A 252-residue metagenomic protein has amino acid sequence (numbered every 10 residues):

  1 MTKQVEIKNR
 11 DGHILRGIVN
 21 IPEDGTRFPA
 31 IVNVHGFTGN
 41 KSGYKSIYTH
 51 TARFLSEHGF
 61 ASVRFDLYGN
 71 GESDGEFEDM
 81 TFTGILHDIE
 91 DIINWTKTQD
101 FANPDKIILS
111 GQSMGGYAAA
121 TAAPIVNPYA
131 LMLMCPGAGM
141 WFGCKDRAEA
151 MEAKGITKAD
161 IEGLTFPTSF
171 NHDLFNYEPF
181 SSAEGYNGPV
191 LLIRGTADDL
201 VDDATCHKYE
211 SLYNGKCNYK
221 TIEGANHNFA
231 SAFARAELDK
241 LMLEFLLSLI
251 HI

Functional and structural regions predicted by a protein language model:
M1-T26: N-terminal cap/lid segment of alpha/beta-hydrolase-fold proteins
L15, V126-T221, A225-L249: The alpha/beta-hydrolase serine catalytic core
R27-G36: Short beta-strand element of the alpha/beta-hydrolase
T38-A52, L67, A204: The serine-hydrolase catalytic nucleophile loop
A52-D74: Conserved alpha/beta-hydrolase
D79-D100: Alpha/beta-hydrolase active-site loop
F101-S113: Alpha/beta-hydrolase fold nucleophile elbow
G111-T121: Glycine-rich nucleophile elbow surrounding the catalytic serine of serine-hydrolase chemistry
